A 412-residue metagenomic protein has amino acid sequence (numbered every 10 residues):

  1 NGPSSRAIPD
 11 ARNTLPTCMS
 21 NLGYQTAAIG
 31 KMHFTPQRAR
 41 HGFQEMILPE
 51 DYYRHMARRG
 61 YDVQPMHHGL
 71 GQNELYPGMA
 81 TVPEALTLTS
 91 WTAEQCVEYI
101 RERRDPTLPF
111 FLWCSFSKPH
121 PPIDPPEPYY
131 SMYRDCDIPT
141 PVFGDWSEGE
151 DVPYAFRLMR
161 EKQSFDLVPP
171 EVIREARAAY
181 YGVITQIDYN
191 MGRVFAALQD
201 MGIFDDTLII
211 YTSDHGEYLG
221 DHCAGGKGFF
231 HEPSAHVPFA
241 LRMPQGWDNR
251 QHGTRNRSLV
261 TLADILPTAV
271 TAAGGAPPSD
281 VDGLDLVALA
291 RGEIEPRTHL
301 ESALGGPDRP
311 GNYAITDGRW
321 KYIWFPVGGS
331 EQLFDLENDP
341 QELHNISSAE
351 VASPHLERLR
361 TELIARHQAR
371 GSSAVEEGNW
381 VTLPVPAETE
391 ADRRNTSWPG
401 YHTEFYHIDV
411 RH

Functional and structural regions predicted by a protein language model:
N1-P326, S330-E331, P340-T361, E390-H412: Formylglycine-dependent sulfatase
E337: Residues forming the ATP-binding cleft of Hanks-type serine/threonine protein kinase domains
A349-A387: A contiguous, mid-protein "functional segment" used to position or interact with cofactors/ions or partner subunits
